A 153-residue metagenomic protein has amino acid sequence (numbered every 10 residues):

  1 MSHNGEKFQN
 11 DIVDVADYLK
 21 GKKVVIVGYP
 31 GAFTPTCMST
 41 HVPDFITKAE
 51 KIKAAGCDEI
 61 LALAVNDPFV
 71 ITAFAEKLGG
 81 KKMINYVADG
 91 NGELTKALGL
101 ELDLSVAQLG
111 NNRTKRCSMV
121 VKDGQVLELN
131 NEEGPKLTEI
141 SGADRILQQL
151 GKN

Functional and structural regions predicted by a protein language model:
M1-N153: Chalcogenol-based redox active-site neighborhoods
